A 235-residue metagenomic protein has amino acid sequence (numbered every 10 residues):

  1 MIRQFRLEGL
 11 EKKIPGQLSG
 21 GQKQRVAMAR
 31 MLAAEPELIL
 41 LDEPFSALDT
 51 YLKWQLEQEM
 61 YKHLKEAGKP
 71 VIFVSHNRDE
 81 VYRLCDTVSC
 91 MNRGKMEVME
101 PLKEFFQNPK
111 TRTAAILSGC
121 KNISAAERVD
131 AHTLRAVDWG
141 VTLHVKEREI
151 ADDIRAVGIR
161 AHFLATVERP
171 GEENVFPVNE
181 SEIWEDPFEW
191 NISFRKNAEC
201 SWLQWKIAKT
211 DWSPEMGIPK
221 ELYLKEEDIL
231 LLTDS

Functional and structural regions predicted by a protein language model:
M1-K110: ABC ATPase nucleotide-binding domains
E8, T50, A115, E227-L230: Flexible, active-site-adjacent loop/turn segments at secondary-structure boundaries
F106-D130, G158: C-terminal boundary and immediately downstream tail of ABC-type ATPase nucleotide-binding domains
K121-I123, H132-S235: Non-catalytic connector elements of ABC transporters
